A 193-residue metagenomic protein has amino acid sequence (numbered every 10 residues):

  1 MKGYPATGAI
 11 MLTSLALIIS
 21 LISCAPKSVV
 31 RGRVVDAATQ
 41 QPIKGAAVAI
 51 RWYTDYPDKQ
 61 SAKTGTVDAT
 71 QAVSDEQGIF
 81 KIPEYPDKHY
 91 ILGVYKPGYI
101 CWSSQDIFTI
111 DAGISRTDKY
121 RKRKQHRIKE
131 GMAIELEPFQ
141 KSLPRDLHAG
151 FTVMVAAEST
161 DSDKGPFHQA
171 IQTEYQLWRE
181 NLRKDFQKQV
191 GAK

Functional and structural regions predicted by a protein language model:
M1-L12: Bacterial N-terminal signal peptides that target proteins for export
I10-S20: Bacterial N-terminal signal peptides
R33-A46: Structural motif
Y56-I79: Short, acidic Ser/Thr/Gly-rich low-complexity loop/linker segments typical of extracellular and cell-surface proteins
Y85-K119: A short, solvent-exposed loop/turn motif at the edges and junctions of modular extracellular/periplasmic domains
T109-T152: Extracellular beta-sheet/turn segments enriched in Thr/Pro/Gly and aliphatic residues
L147-K193: Conserved, compact domain cores that house catalytic/ligand-binding motifs in diverse enzymes and effector modules
